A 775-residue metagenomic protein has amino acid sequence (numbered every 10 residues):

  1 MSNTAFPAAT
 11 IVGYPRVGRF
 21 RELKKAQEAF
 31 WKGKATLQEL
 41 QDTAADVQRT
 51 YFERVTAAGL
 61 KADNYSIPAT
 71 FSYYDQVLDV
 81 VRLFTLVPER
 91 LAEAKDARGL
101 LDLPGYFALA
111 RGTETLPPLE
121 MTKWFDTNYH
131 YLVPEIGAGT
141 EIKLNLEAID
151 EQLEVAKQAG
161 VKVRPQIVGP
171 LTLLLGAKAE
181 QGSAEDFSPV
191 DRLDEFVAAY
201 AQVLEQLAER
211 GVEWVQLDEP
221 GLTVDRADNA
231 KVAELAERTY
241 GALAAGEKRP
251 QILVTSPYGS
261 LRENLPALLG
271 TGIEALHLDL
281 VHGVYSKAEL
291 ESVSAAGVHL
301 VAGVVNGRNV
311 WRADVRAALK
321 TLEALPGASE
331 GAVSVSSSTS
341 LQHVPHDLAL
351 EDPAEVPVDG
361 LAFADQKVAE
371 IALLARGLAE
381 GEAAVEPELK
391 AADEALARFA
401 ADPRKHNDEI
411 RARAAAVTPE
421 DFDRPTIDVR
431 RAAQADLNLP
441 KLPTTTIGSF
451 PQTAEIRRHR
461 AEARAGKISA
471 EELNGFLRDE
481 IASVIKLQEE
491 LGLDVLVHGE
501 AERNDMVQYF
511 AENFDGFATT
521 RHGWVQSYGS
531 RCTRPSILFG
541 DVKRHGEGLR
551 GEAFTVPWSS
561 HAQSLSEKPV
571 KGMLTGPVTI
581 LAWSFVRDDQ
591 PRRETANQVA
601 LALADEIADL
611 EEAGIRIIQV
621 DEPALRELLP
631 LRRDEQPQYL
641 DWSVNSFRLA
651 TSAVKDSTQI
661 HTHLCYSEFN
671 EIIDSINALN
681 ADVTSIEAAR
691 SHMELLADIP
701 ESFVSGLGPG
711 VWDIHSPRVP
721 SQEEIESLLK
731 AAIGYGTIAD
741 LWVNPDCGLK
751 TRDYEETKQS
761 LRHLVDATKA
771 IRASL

Functional and structural regions predicted by a protein language model:
M1-L775: Domain-level signal for soluble alpha/beta catalytic cores
